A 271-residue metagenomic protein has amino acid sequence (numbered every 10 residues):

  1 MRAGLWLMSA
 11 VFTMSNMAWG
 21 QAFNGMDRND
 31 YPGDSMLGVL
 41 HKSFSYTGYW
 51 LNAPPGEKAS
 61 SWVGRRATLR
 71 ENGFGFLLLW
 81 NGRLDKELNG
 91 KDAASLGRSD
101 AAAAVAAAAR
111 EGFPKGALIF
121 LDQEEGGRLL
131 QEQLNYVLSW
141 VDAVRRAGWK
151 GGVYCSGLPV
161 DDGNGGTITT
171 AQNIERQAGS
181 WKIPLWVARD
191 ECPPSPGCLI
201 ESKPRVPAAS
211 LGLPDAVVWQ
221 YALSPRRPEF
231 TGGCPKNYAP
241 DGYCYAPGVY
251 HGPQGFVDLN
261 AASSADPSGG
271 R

Functional and structural regions predicted by a protein language model:
M1-W6: Bacterial N-terminal signal peptides that target proteins for export
L7-M8, A18: Cleavable N-terminal signal peptides
T13-S15: N-terminal signal peptide c-region/cleavage motif recognized by signal peptidases
Q21-A147: Substrate-binding cleft of extracellular glycoside hydrolase catalytic domains
Q21-D30, L37, R176-R271: Functionally critical loop-and-helix segments that line ligand-binding/catalytic clefts of soluble enzyme domains
S35, G56-W62, D85-G90, G127-L134 (+3 more regions): Extracytoplasmic/secreted cell-surface and envelope-processing proteins
F76, G151, L185: Hydrophobic anchor at the start of a short beta-strand that flanks the dinucleotide cofactor-binding loop
A147-T167: Aromatic-lined carbohydrate-recognition surfaces of secreted/lumenal glycan-active proteins
